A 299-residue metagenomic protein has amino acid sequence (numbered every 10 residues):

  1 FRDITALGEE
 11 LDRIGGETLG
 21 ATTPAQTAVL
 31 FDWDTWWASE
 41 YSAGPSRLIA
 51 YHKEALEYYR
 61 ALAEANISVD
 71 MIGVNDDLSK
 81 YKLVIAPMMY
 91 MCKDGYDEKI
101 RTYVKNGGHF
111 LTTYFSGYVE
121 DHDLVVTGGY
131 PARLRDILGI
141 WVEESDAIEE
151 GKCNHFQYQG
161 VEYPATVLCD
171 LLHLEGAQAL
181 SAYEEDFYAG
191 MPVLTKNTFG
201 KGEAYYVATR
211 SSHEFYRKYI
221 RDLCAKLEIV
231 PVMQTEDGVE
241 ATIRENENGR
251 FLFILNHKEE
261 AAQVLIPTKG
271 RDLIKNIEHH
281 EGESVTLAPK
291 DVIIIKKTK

Functional and structural regions predicted by a protein language model:
F1-K299: Carbohydrate-binding surfaces of carbohydrate-active enzymes
